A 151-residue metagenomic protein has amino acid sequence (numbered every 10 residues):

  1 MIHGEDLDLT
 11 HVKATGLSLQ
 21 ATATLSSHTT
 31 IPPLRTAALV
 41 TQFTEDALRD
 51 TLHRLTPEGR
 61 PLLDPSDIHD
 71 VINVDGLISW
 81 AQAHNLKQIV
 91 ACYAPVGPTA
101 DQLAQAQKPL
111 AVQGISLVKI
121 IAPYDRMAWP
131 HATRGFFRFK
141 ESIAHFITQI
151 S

Functional and structural regions predicted by a protein language model:
M1-S151: Trp/Phe/Arg-rich N-terminal binding region typifying the photolyase-homology
